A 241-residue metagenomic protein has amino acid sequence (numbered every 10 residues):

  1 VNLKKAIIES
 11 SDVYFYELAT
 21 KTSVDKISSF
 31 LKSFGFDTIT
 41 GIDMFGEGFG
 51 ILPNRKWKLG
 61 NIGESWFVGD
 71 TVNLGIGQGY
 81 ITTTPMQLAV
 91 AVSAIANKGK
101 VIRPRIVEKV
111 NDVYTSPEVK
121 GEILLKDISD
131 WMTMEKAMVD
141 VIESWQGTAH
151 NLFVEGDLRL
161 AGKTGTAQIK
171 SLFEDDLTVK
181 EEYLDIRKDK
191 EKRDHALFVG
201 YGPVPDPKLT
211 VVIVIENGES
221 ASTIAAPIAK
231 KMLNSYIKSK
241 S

Functional and structural regions predicted by a protein language model:
V1-V212: Beta-lactam-recognizing serine transpeptidase/beta-lactamase-like catalytic domain environment
T84-V90, I224-K231: Short amphipathic alpha-helical face segments that pack within enzyme cores and frequently flank/anchor catalytic
T115-I123, P227-S241: Short, gly/Ser/Thr-rich active-site loops of penicillin-recognizing serine hydrolases
L209, A221-T223: Short acidic, gly/pro-rich beta-turn/loop elements at beta-sheet edges and active-site/ligand-binding grooves
E216-E219: A generic structural motif
